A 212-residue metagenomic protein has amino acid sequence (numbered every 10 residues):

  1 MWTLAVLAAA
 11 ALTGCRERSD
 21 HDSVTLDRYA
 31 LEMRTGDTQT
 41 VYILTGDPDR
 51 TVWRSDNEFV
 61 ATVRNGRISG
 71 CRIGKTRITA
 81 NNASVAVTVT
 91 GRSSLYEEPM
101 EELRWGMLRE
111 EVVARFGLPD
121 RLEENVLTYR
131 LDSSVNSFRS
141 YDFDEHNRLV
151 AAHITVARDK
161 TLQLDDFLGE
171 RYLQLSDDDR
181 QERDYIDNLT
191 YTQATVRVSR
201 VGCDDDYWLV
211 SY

Functional and structural regions predicted by a protein language model:
M1-G14: Sec-dependent bacterial lipoprotein signal peptides
C15-N125, S133-S137, L164-D165: Extracytoplasmic soluble-region selector
W105-Y212: A cross-family detector of function-defining hotspots
